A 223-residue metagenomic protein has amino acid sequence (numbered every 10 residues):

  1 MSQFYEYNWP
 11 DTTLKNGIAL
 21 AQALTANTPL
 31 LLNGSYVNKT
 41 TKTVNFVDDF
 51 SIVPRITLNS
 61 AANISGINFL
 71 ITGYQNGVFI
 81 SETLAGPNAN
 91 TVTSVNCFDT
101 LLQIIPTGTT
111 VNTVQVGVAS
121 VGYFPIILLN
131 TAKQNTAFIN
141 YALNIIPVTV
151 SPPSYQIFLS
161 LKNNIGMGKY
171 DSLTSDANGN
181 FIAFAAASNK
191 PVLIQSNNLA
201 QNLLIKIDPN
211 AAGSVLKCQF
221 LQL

Functional and structural regions predicted by a protein language model:
M1-S51, A142-I146: N-terminal low-complexity, intrinsically disordered "leader/linker" segments enriched in small/polar and basic residues
M1-T13, N68-Y74, T113-S154, D208-L223: C-terminal interaction-tip segments
S2, L31, G66, N76-T83 (+1 more regions): Surface-exposed loop/edge segments in extracytoplasmic proteins
T41-S65, Q115-V116, P125-I126, K133: Aromatic, loop-rich ligand-recognition surfaces of beta-strand-rich domains
K42, T83-V92, F124-I127, A132 (+1 more regions): Short, solvent-exposed S/T- and G/P-enriched segments that are highly enriched in secreted/extracellular and lumenal
S51-I56, V95-T110, N135-L143, I194-S214: Noncatalytic modules at the cell exterior or secretory-pathway interfaces, chiefly beta-strand-rich lectin/adhesion
N63-P125, Q201: Beta-strand-rich solenoidal segments
T72, P152-A177, N202-K206: Short beta-strand segments and strand-loop junctions that repeat across beta-rich extracellular domains
